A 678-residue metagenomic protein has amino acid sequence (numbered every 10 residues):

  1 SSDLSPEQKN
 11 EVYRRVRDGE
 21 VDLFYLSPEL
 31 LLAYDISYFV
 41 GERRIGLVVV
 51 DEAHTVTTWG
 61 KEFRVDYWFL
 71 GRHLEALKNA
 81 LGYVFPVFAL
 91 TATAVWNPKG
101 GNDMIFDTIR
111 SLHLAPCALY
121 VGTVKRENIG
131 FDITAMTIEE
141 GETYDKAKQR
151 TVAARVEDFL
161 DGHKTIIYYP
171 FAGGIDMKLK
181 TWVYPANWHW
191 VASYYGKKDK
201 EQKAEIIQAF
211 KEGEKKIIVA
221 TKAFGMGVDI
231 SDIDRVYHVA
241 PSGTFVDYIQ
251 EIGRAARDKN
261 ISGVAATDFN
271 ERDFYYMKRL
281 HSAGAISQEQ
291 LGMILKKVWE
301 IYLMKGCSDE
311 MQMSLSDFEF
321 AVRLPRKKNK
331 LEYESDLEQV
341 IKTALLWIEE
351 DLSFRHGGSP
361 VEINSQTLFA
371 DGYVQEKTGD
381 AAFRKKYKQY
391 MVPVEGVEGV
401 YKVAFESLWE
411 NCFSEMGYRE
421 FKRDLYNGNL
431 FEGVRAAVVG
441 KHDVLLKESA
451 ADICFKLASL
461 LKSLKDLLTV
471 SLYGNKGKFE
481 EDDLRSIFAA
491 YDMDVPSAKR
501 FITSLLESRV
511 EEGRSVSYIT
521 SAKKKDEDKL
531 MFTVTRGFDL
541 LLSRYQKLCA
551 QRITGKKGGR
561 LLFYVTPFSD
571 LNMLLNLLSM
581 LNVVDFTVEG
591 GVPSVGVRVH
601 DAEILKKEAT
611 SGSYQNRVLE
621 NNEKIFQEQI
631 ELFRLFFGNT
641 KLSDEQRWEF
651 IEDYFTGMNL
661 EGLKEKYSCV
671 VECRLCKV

Functional and structural regions predicted by a protein language model:
L4-L47, T57-K61: Conserved helix/coil segment N-terminal to the catalytic DExD/H
F24-L26, L47-V50, P86-T91, I217-A220: Structural recognition of the conserved hydrophobic beta-strand(s) that form the central parallel beta-sheet of P-loop
P28, E52, F171: Walker B catalytic acidic pair
L31-L32, T55-E62, W96-N97, G227 (+2 more regions): Catalytic P-loop NTPase motifs of RecA-like helicase/translocase cores
G41-E42, G46-L47, H54-V121: Post-DEXD/H (motif II) to motif III coupling segment of the RecA-like Helicase ATP-binding lobe
R126-E142: Inter-lobe coupling/hinge segments of SF2-like helicase ATPases
G141, R155-F224, V228-V678: C-terminal helicase lobe
